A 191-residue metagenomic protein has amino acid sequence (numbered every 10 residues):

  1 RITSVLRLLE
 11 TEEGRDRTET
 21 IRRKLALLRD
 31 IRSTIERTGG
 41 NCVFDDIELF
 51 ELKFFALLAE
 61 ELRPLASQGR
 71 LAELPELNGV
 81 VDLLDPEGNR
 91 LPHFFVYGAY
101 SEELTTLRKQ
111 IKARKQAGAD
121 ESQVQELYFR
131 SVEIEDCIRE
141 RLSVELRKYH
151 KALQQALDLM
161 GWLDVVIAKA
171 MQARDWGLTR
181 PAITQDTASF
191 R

Functional and structural regions predicted by a protein language model:
R1-L107: Conserved amphipathic alpha-helical "coupling/scaffold" segments that transmit conformational changes between domains
R7, T11, S33-G40, E61-Q68 (+6 more regions): Charged/polar positions within long, soluble alpha-helices
E19-A26, I47-F50, F54-L57, A99 (+4 more regions): Charged, alpha-helix-enriched surfaces in structured cytosolic catalytic cores of large nucleotide-utilizing machines
I47, L65-Q68, R147, K169 (+2 more regions): Generic preference for flexible, low-structure residues
E76-D164: Extended, charged alpha-helical coiled-coil/arm scaffolds that mediate oligomerization and mechanical coupling in large
D158-R191: Conserved NTPase motor "head" modules and their coupling/switch loops across ABC/AAA+ ATPases, GTPases, and GHKL ATPases
